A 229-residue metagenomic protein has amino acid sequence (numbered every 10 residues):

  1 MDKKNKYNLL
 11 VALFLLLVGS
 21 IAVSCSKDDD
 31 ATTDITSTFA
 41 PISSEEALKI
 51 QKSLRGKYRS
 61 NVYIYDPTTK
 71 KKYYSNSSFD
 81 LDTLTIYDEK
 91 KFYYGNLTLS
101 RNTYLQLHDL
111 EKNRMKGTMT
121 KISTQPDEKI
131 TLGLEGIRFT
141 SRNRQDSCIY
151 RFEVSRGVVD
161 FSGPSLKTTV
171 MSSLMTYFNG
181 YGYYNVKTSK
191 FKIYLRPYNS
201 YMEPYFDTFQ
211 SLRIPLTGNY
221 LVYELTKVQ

Functional and structural regions predicted by a protein language model:
D2-N5, V18-S53, Q229: Bacterial Sec-dependent N-terminal signal peptides
L10-L17: Sec-dependent N-terminal signal peptides
I35-S43, S172-Q229: Edge beta-strand at a domain terminus
I50-Y73: Tryptophan-anchored aromatic micro-motifs
K52-R59, K91, S189-I193: Short, hydrophobic/aromatic-rich segments at coil-to-beta transitions
R59-P67, L99, E153-D160, Y194-Y205: Generic short beta-strand segments
K70-S141: N-terminal glycine/threonine-rich, aromatic-flanked beta-hairpin/loop signature
N113-K116, T124-L174: Short helix-loop boundary/capping segments
